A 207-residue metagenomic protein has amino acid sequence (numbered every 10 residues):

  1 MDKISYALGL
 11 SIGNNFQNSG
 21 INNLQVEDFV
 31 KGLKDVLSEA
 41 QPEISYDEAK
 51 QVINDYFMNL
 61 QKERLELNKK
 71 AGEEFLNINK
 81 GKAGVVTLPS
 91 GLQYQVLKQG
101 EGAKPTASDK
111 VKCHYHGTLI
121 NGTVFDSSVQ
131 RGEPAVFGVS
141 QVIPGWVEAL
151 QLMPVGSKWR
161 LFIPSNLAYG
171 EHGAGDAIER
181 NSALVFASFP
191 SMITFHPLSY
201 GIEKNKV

Functional and structural regions predicted by a protein language model:
M1-I202, V207: Cross-family detector of peptidyl-prolyl cis-trans isomerase
